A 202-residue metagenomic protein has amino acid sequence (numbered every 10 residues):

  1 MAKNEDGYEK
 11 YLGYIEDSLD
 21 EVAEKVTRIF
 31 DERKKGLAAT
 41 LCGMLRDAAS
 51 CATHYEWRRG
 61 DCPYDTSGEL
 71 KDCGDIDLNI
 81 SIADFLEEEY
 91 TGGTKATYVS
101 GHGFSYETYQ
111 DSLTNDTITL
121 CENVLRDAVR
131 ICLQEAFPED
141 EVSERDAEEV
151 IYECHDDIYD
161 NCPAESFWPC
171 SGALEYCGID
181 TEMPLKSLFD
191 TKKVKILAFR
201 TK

Functional and structural regions predicted by a protein language model:
M1-K3: N-terminal targeting leader peptides, primarily classical Sec-type signal peptides for secretion
A23-V26, F30, L37: Contiguous, amphipathic alpha-helical segments that mediate oligomerization or scaffolding in large protein assemblies
S50-K186: Acidic, low-complexity, intrinsically disordered interaction modules
L197-F199: Short hydrophobic short-linear motifs embedded in intrinsically disordered terminal tails or helical linkers
